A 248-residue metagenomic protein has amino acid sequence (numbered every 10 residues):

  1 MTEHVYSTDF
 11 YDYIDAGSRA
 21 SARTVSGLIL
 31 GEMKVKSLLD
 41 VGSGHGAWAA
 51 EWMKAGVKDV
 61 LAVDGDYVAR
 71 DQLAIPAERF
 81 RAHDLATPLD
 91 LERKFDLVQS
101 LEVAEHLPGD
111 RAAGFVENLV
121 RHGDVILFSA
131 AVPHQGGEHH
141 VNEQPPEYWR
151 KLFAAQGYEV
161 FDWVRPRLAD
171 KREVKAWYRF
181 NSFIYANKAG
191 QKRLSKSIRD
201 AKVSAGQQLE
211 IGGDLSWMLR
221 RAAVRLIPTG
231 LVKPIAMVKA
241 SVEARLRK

Functional and structural regions predicted by a protein language model:
M1-Q99, D110-H122, G136, Q144-Y148 (+2 more regions): Conserved N-terminal segment of class I S-adenosyl-L-methionine
V103: Hydrophobic adenine-recognition pocket in adenosine-nucleotide-binding enzymes
H106-L107: A short His-aromatic
G123-P133: Conserved beta-strand signature within the Rossmann-like core of class I S-adenosyl-L-methionine
H140: Catalytic nucleophile-loop/oxyanion-hole region of alpha/beta-hydrolase and closely related hydrolase-like folds
